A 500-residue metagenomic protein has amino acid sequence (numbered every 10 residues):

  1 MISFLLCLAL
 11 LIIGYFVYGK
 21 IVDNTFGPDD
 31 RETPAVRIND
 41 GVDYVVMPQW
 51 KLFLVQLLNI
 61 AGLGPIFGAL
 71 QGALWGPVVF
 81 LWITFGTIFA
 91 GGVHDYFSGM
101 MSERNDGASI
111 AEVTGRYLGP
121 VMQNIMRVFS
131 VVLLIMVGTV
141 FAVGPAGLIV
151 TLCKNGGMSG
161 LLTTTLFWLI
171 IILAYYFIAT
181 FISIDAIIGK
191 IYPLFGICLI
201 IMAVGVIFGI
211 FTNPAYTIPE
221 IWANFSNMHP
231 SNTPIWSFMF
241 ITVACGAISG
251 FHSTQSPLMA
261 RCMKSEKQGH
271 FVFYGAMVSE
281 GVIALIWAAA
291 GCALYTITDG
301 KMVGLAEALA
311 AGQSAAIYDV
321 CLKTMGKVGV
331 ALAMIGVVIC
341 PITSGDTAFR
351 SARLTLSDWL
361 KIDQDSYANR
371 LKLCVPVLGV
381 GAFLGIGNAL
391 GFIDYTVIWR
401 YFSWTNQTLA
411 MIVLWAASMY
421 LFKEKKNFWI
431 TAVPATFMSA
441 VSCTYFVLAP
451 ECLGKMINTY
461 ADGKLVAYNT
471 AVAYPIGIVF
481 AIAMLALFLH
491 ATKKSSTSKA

Functional and structural regions predicted by a protein language model:
M1-G19, G72-S102, A111, G329-V330 (+1 more regions): Extracellular loop-to-transmembrane helix junctions
A9-G27, F129, P145-I149, T165-T212 (+2 more regions): Membrane-interface loop-to-helix entry segments
L10-I66: Membrane-interface "cap" regions at the ends of multi-pass membrane proteins
L10-L11, Y15, Q56, A90-D106 (+5 more regions): Helix-loop-helix module between adjacent transmembrane segments
M47-G64, I207-A215, F225-W287, L332-S344: Hydrophobic, membrane-embedded alpha-helices of multi-pass small-molecule transporters
G99, G209-I221, G275-D319, I386-I393: Extracellular/periplasmic helix-exit of transmembrane alpha-helices
P120-R127, L162-I170, G275-A284, C292 (+5 more regions): Loop-to-transmembrane helix boundary motifs in multi-pass membrane proteins
G138-G156, L166-W168, T180, L199-N227 (+2 more regions): Hydrophobic alpha-helical segments and their helix-loop junctions in multi-pass secondary transporters
